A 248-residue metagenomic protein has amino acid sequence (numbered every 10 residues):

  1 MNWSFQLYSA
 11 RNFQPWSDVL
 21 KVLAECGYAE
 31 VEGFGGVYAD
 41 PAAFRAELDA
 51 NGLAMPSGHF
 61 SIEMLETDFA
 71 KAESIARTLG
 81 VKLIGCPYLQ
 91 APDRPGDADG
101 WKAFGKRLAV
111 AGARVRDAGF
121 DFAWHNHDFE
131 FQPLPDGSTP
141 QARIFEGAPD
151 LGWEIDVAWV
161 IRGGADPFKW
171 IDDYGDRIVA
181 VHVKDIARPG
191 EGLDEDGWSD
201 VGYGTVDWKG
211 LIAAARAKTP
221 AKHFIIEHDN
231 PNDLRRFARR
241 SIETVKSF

Functional and structural regions predicted by a protein language model:
M1-G27, I75-V81, A118, P135-G152 (+1 more regions): Histidine-acidic metal/acid-base catalytic patches
M1-L83: N-terminal pre-domain/capping segments
Q6-A10, F34-G36, F60-E63, L89-A91 (+4 more regions): Active-site beta-loop-alpha junctions enriched in small/polar residues
E30, I62-W153, R162, D173 (+1 more regions): Active-site acidic/histidine proton-transfer and metal-coordination neighborhood in alpha/beta enzyme cores
E32, S57, G85, A123 (+3 more regions): Conserved beta-strand positions in the central sheet of alpha/beta enzyme cores
P41, D49, E66, D93-R94 (+3 more regions): Residue-level signal for alpha-helical context at structural boundaries
A43-A50, R107-V115, R143, W170 (+1 more regions): Catalytic-core regions built around general acid/base machinery
